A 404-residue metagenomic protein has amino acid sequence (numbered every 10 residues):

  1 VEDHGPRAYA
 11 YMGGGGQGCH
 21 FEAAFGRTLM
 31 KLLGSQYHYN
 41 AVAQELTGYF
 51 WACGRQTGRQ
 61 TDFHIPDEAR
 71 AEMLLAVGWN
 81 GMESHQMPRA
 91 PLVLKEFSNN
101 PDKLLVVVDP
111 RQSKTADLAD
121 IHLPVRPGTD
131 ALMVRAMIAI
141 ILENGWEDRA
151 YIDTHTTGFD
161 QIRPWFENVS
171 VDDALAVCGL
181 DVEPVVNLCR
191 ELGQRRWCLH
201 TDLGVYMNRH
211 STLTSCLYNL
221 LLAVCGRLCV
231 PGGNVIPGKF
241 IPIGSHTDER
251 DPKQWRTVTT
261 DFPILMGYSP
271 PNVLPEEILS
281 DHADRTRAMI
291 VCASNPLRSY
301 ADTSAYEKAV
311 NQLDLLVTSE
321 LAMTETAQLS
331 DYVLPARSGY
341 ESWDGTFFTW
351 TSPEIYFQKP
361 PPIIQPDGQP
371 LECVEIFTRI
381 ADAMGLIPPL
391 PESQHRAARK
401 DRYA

Functional and structural regions predicted by a protein language model:
V1-V230, V235, K239, T260-A404: Cofactor-pocket helix-loop regions in the catalytic cores of large enzyme subunits
H122, E249-K253: Surface-exposed loop and adjacent secondary-structure segments within mature catalytic domains
Q254-T260: Loop-to-helix "switch" segment enriched in basic and acidic residues adjacent to catalytic/ligand pockets
